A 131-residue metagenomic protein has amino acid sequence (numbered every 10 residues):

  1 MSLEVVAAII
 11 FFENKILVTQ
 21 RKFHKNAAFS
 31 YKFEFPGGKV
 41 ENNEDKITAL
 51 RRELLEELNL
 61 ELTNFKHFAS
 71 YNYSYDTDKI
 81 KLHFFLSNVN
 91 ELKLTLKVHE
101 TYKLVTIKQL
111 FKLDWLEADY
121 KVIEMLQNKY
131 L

Functional and structural regions predicted by a protein language model:
M1-L17, K39: Conserved N-terminal beta-strand and adjoining loop/helix that marks the start of the Nudix/MutT-like hydrolase domain
E4-V6, N14, I80-H83, E100: Change "...and in nucleic-acid phosphodiester-cleaving endonucleases..." to "...and in nucleic-acid processing enzymes
K15-E56: Conserved Nudix-box catalytic region and its N-terminal flanking loop in Nudix hydrolases and closely related
E57-N64: Short secondary-structure junctions
E61, Y71-K93, T101-K103: Active-site-adjacent beta-strand/loop module that shapes the phosphate/pyrophosphate-binding cleft
L86, T95-L126: NUDIX/MutT-family hydrolases
Q127-L131: Generic C-terminal helix-cap and adjacent flexible tail
